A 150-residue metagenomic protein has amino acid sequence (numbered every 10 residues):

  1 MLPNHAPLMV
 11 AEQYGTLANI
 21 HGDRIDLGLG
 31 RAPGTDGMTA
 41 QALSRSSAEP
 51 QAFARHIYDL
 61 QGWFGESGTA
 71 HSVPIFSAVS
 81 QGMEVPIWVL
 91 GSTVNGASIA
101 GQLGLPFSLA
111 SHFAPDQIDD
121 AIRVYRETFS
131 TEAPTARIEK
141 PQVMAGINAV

Functional and structural regions predicted by a protein language model:
M1-V150: N-terminal glycine-rich cofactor-binding segment that shapes the pocket for flavin-like pterin cofactors
